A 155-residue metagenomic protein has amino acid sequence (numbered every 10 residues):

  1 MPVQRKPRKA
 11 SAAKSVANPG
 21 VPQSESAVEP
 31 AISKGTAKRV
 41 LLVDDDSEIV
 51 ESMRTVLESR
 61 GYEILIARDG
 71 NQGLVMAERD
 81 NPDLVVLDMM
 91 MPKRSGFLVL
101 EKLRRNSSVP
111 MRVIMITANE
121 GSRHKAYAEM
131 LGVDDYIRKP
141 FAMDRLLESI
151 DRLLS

Functional and structural regions predicted by a protein language model:
D46, M89-M90: The short loop immediately C-terminal to the conserved phospho-acceptor aspartate in CheY-like receiver
V50, P92-K93, G121: The feature encodes the CheY-like receiver
E51-S59: Charged docking surfaces used in two-component/phosphorelay signaling
D69-Q72, S95-V99: Acidic catalytic/metal-coordinating carboxylates
D80-V86: Active-site beta3 strand of CheY-like receiver
L98, E120-D135, E148: Alpha4 helix (beta4-alpha4-beta5 surface) of REC/receiver domains from two-component response regulators
F141-D151: C-terminal output helix
